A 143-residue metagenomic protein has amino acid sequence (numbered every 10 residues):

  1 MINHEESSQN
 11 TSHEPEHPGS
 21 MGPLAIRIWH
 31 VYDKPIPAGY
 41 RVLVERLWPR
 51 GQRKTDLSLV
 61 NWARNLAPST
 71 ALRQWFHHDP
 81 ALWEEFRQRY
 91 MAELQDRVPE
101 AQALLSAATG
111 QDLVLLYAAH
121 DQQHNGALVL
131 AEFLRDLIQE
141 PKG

Functional and structural regions predicted by a protein language model:
I2-G143: Residues lining hydrophobic/aromatic ligand-binding pockets adjacent to catalytic sites
